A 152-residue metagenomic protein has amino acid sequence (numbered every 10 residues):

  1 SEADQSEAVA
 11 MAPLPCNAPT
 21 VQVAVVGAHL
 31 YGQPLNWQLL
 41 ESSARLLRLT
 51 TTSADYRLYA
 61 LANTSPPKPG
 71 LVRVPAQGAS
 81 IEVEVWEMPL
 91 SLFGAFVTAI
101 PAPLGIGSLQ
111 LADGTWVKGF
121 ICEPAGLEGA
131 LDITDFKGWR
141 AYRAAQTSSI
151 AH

Functional and structural regions predicted by a protein language model:
S1-H152: Glycine-aromatic micro-motifs
